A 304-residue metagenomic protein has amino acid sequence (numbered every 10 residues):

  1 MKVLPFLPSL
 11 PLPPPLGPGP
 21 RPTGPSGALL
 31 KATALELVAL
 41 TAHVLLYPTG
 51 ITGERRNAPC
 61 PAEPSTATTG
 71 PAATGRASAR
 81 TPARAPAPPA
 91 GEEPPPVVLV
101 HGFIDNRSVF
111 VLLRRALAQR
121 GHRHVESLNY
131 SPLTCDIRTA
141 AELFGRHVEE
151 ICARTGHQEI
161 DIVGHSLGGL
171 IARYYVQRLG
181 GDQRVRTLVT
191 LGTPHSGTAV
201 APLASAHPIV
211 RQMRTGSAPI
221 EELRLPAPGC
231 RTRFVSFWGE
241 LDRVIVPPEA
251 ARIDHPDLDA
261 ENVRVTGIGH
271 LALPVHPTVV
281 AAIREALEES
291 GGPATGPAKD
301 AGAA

Functional and structural regions predicted by a protein language model:
M1-V98, V111, R120, T295-A304: Flexible, membrane-associating and regulatory peripheral segments of lipid-active enzymes
P89, C152, L225-A227, A251-D254: Short secondary-structure boundary/capping segments
E93-P95, P228-F234, D257-E261: Short, proline-enriched alpha-helix->beta-strand connector loops that line the catalytic pocket of alpha/beta-hydrolase
V97-S108, R114-R231, F237, V244 (+2 more regions): Serine-dependent carboxylesterase/thioesterase catalytic core of lipase-like alpha/beta-hydrolase/SGNH enzymes
L113, V246-I253: Short alpha-helix in the alpha/beta-hydrolase fold that links the catalytic acid
R123-H124, P256-L273, I283: Catalytic histidine neighborhood in serine/cysteine hydrolases with alpha/beta-hydrolase-type architecture
P274-E288: Post-His helix in hydrolase/transferase enzymes
